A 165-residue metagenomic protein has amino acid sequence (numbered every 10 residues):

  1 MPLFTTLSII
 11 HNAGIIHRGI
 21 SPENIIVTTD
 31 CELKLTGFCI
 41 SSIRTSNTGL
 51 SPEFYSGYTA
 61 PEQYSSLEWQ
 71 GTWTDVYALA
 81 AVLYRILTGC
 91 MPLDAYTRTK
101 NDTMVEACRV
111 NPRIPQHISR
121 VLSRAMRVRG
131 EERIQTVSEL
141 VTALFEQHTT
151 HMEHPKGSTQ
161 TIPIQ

Functional and structural regions predicted by a protein language model:
L3-I15: Protein kinase catalytic-loop region centered on the HRD/HxD motif
I16, S21-P22, I26: Canonical protein kinase catalytic loop motif
N24-G37: Conserved protein kinase catalytic/activation segment
I43-T45, M91: Conserved protein kinase catalytic core
T48-G57: Activation loop
G57-T149, E153: C-terminal lobe helix-coil module of Hanks-type protein kinase domains
H151-Q165: Regulatory extensions appended to serine/threonine kinase catalytic cores
